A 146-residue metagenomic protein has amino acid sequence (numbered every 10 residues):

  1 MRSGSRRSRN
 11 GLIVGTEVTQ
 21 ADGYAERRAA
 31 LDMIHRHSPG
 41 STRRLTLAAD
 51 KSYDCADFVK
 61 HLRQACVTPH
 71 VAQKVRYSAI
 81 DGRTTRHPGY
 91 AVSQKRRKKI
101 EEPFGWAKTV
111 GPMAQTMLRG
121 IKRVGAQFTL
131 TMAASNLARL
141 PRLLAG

Functional and structural regions predicted by a protein language model:
M1-G146: Anion-binding and metal-coordination hotspots
